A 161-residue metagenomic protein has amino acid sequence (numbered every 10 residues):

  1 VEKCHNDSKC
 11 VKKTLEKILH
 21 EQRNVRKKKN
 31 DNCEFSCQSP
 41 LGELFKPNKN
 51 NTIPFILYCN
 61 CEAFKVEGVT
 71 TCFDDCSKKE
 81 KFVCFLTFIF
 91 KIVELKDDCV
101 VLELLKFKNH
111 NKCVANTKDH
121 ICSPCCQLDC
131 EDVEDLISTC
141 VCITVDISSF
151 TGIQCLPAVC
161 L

Functional and structural regions predicted by a protein language model:
V1-L161: Short glycine-rich, low-complexity segments
